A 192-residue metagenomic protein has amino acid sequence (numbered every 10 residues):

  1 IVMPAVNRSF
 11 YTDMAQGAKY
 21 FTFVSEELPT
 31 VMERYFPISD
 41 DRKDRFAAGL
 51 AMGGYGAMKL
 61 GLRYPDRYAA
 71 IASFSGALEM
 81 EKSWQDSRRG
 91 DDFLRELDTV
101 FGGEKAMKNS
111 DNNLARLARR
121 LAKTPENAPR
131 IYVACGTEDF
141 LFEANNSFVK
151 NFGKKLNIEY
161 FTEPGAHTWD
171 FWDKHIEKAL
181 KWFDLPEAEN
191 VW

Functional and structural regions predicted by a protein language model:
I1-W192: Non-catalytic cap/lid and distal C-terminal segments of serine-dependent acyl enzymes
